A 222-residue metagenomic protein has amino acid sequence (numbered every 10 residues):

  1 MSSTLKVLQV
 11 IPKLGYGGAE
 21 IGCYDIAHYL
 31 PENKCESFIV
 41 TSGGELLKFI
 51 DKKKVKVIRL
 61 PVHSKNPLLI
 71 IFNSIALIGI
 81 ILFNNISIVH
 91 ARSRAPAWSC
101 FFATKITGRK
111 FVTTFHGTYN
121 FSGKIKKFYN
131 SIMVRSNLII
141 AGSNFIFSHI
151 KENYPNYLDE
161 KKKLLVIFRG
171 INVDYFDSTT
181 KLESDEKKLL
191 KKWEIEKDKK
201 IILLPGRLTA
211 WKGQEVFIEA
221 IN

Functional and structural regions predicted by a protein language model:
T4-L5, Q9-G17, I21-L68, P155-K163: N-terminal strand-loop element at the rim of the active site of nucleotide-sugar-dependent glycosyltransferases
P12-G15, W193, P205-T209: Short donor-sugar binding/catalytic loops of nucleotide-sugar-dependent glycosyltransferases, especially enzymes
E20-D25, K200-N222: A conserved mid-protein helix/loop that constitutes part of the nucleotide-sugar donor-binding site
K52-K53, H63-I88, W98-T107, K127-S131 (+1 more regions): An amphipathic, basic-hydrophobic alpha-helix
A91-A97, F115: Short His-centered aromatic/hydrophobic patch
K105, F111-N144, S148, L158-D159: A conserved, positively charged/aromatic
S136-V166, I171-S178: A short, active-site helix/loop in glycosyltransferases that binds the activated sugar's phosphate group
Y154-P155, D177-I195: A short helix/loop element that forms part of the nucleotide-sugar donor recognition site in Leloir-type
